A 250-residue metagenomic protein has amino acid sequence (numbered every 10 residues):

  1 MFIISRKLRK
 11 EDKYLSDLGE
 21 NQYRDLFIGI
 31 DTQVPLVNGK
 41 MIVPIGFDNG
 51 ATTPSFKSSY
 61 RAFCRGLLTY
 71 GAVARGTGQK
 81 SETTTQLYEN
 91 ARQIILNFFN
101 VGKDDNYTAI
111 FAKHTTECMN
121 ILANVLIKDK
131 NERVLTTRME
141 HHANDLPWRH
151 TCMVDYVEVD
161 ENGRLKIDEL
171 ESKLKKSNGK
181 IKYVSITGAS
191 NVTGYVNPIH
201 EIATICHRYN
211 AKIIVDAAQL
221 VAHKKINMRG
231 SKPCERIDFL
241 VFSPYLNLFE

Functional and structural regions predicted by a protein language model:
M1-E250: Pyridoxal 5′-phosphate
